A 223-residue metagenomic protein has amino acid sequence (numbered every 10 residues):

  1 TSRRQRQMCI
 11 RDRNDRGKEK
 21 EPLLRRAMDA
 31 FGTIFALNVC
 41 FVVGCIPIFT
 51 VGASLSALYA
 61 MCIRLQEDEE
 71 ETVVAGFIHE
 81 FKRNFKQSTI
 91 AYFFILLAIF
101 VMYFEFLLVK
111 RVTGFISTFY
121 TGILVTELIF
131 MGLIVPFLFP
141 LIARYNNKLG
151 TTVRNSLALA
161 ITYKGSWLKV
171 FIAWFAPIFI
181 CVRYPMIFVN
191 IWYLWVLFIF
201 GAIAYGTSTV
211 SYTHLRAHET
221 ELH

Functional and structural regions predicted by a protein language model:
T1-I10, H214-A217, E221-H223: Single conserved hydrophobic/aromatic residue that forms the stacking wall/gate of nucleotide- or nucleobase-binding
R11-E21: Short, Lys/Arg-rich, polar N-terminal cytosolic tail immediately upstream of the first transmembrane signal-anchor
M28-V39, E80-L97, F137, L141-F179: Interfacial aromatic "cap" segments that immediately flank transmembrane helices in multipass membrane proteins
F41-I63, T113-N147, N190-R216: Selective recognition of hydrophobic, aromatic-rich stretches within alpha-helical transmembrane segments of polytopic
I48, I99-T113, I178-F188: Juxtamembrane "helix exit" motif at the C-terminal ends of alpha-helical transmembrane segments in multi-pass membrane
L55-R83: Interfacial loop at the N-terminal end of multi-pass membrane proteins
S88-V125, I129: Helix-adjacent hinge/juxtasegments
I99-F104, L128-G132, F175-I178, F200-I203: Hydrophobic core of alpha-helical transmembrane segments in multi-pass integral membrane proteins
